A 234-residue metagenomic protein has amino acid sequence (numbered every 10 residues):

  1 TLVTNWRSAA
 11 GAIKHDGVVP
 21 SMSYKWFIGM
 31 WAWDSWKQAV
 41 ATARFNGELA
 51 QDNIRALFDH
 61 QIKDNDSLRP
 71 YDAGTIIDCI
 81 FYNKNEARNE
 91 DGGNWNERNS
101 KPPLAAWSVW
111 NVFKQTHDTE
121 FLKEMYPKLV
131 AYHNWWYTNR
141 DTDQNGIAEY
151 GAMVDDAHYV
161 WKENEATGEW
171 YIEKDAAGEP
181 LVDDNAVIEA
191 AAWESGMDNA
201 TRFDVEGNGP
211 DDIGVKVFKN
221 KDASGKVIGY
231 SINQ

Functional and structural regions predicted by a protein language model:
T1-M30, Q51-D52, A56, S67-P70 (+2 more regions): Low-complexity, Ser/Thr/Pro/Gly-enriched N-terminal "stalk/linker" regions
T4, G29, W33, D78-N83: Generic structural "secondary-structure junction" signal
R7, F27, A32-K37, N96 (+5 more regions): Short linear interaction motif-like sites in intrinsically disordered regions of transcription factors
A9-I28, Q38, Q115-D118, L122-L129 (+1 more regions): Short N-terminal secondary-structure initiator segments
G11-H15, S21-M22, K63-A73, N85-N89 (+4 more regions): Intrinsically disordered, low-complexity coil segments
V18-W36, V40-R44, E86-P102, D222-Q234: Solvent-exposed loop and edge beta-strand segments that line ligand/cofactor-binding and catalytic clefts
N46-K123, P127-E163: Helix-terminus loop motifs that line ligand-binding clefts
H133-N233: Extended ligand-binding clefts on enzyme/binding-domain cores
